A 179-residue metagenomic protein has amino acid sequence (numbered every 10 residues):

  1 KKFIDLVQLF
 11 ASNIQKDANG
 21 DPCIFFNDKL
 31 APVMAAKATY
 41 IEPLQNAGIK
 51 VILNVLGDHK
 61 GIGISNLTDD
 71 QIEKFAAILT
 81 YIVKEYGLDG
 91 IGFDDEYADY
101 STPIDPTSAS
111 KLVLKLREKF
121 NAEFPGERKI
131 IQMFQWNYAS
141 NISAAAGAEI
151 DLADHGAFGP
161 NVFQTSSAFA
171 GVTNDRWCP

Functional and structural regions predicted by a protein language model:
K1-P179: Chitinase-like catalytic core of GlcNAc-active glycosidases
